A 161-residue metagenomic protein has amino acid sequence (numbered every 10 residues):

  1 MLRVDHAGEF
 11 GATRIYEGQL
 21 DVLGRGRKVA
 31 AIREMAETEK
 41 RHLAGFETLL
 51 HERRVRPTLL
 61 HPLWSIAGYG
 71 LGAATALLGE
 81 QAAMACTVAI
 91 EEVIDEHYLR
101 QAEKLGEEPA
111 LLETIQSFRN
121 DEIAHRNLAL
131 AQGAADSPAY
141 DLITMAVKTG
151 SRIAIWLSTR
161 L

Functional and structural regions predicted by a protein language model:
M1-L161: Non-heme di-metal
